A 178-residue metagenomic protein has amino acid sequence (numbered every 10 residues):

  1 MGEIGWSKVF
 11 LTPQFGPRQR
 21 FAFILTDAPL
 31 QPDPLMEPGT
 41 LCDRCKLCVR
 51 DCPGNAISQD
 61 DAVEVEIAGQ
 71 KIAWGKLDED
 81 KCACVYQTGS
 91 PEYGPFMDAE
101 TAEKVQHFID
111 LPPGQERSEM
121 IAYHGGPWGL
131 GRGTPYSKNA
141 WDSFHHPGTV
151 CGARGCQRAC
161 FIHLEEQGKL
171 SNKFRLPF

Functional and structural regions predicted by a protein language model:
M1-Q157, I162, N172-F178: Catalytic cores of enzyme domains
E166-L170: Fungal C-terminal region signature
